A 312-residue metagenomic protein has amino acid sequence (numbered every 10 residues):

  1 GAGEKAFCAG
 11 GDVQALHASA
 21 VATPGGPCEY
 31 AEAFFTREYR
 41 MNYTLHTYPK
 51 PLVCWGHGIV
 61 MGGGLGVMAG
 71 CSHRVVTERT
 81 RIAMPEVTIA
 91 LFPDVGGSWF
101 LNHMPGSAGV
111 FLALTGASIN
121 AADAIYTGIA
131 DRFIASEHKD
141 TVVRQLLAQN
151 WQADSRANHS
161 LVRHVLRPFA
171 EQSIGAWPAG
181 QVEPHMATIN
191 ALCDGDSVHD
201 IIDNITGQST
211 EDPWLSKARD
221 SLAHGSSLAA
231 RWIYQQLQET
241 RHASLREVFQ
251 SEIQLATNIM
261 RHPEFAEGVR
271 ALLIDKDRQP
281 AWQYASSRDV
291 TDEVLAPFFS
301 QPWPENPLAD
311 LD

Functional and structural regions predicted by a protein language model:
G1-G25, R40, T44-W55, T77-T80: A structural preference for short, pocket-lining loop segments at secondary-structure junctions
D12, V67-M68, D123-A124, I233 (+1 more regions): Hydrophobic/aromatic residues within transmembrane alpha-helices of multi-pass small-molecule transporters
L45-I89, F111-L112, G116-A117, A121: Glycine-rich beta-to-alpha active-site loop
C71-D94, G128-V143: Gly/Pro- and small hydrophobic-enriched strand-loop and loop-to-helix capping segments that sit at the rims
G96-S160: Contiguous mid-protein beta-loop-alpha structural module that forms a pocket-lining wall or clamp of enzyme active
A135-L222: Amphipathic alpha-helical blocks and their helix-capping loop/short-beta junctions
V198-Q254, N258-M260, E264-A266, R270: Substrate-recognition/cap regions that form aromatic- and gly/pro-loop-enriched pockets for small-molecule ligands
L255-N258, P263, E267-D312: C-terminal amphipathic alpha-helical interaction region
